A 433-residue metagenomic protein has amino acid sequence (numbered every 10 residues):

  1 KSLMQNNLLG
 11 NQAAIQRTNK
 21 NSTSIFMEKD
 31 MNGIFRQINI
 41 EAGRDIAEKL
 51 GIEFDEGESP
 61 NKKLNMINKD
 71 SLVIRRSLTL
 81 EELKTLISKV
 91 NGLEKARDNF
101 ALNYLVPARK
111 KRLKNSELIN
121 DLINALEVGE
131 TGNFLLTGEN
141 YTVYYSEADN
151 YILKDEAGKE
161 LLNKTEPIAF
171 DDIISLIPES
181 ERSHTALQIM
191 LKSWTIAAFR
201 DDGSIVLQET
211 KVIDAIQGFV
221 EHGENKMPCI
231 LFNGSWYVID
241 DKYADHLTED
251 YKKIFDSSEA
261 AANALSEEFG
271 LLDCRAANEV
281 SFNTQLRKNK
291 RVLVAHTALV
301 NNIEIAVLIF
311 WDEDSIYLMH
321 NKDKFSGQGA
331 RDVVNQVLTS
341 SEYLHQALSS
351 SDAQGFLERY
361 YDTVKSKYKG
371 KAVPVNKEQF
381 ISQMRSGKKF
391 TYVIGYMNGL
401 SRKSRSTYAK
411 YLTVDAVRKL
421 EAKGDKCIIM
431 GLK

Functional and structural regions predicted by a protein language model:
S2-S24, E28-G33, Q37, D45-I46 (+5 more regions): Structural alpha-beta junctions
I25-G270: Long, charge-dense tracts
F100, N120-D121, L126-V128, G132 (+6 more regions): Long, compositionally biased intrinsically disordered regions
R275-F282, N335, E342-L344, S350 (+2 more regions): Mixed-charge (Asp/Glu-Lys/Arg
Q285-A306: Active-site metal-binding core of divalent-cation-utilizing nuclease and nuclease-like domains
V307-D323: Conserved catalytic cores of phosphodiester-cleaving nucleases, focusing on short active-site segments
D323-G327, N398-S401: A generic structural motif
K324-K369: Catalytic cores of nucleic-acid endonucleases
